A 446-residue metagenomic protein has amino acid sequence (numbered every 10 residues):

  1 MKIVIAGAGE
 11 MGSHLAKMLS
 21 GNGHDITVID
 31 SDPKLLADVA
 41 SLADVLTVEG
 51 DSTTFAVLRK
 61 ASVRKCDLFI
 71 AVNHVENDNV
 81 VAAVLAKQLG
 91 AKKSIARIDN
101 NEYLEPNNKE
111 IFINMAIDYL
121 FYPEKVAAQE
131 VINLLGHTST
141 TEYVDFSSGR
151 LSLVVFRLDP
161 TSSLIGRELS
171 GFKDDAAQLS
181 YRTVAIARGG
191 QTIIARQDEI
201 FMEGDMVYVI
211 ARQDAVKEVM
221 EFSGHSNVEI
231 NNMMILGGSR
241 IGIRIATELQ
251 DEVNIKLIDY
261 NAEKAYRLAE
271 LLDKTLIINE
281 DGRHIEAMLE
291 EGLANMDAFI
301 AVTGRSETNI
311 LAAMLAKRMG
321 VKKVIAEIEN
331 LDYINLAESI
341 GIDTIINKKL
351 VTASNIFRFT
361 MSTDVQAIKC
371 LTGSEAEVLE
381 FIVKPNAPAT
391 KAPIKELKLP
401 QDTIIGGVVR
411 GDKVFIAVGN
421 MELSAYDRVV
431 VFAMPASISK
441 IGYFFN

Functional and structural regions predicted by a protein language model:
M1-N446: Cytosolic regulatory regions of ion transport systems
